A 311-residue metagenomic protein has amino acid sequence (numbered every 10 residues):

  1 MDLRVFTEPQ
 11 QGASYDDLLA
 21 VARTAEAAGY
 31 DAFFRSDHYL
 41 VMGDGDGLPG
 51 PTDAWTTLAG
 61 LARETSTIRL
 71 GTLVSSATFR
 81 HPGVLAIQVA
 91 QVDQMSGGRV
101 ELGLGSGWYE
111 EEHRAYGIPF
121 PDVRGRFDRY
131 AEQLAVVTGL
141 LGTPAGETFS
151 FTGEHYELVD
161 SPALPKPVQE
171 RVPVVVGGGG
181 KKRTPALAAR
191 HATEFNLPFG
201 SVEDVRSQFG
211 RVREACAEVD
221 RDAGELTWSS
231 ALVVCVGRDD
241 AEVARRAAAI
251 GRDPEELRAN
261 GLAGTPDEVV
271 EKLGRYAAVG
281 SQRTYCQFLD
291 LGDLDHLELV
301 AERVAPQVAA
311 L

Functional and structural regions predicted by a protein language model:
M1-L311: Active-site-adjacent structural elements that line small-molecule/cofactor binding pockets in enzymes
